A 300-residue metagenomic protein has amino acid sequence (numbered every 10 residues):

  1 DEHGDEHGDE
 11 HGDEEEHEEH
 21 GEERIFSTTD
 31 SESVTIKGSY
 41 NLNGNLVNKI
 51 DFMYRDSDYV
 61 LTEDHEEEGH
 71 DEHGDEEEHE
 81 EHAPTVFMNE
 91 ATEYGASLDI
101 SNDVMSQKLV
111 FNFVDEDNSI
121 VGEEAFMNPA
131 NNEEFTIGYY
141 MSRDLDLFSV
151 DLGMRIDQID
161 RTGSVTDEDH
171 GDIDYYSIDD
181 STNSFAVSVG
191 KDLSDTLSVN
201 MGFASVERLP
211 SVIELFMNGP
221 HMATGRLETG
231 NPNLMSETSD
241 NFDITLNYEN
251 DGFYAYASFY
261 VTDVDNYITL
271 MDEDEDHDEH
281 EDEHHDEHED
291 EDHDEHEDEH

Functional and structural regions predicted by a protein language model:
D1-R24, H65-H82, E273-H300: Histidine-centered metal-binding segments
D1-S31, L42-G44, D58-L61, G171 (+1 more regions): Periplasmic-side early beta-strands and strand-to-turn transitions of outer-membrane beta-barrels
H3, D9, E18-E19, L109 (+3 more regions): General secondary-structure edge motif
E18-E19, V114-N118, T166-D167, R208-S211 (+1 more regions): Generic detector of short, locally flexible boundary/turn motifs and exposed helical patches
R24-S31, S177-S188, D192, S205-V264 (+2 more regions): Outer-membrane beta-barrel signature, preferentially recognizing the C-terminal barrel domain of Gram-negative
T29-D192, S198-A204, E249, Y256-F259: Face-selective signature of the C-terminal outer-membrane beta-barrel domain
H82-S97, G138, T229-M235, N241 (+1 more regions): Outer membrane beta-barrel strand-and-loop segments of large Gram-negative receptors, especially TonB-dependent
G163, P210, N266-I268: Intrinsically disordered, tyrosine-centered linear signaling motifs in cytosolic regions
